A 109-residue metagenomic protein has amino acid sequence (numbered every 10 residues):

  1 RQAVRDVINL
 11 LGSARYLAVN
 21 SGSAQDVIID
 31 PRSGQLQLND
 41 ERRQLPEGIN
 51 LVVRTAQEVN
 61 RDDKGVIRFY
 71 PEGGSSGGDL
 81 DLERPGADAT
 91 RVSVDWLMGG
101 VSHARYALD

Functional and structural regions predicted by a protein language model:
R1-N20, A24-D109: N-terminal helix-rich module
